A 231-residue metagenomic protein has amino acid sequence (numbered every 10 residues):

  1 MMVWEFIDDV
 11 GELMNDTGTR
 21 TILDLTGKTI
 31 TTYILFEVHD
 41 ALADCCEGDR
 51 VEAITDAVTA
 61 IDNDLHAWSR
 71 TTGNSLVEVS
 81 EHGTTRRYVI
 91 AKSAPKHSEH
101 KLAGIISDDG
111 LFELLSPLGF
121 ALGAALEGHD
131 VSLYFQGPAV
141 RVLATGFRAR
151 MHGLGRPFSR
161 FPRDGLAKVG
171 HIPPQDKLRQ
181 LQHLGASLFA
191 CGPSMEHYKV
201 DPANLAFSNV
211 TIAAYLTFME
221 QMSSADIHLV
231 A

Functional and structural regions predicted by a protein language model:
M1-T85: Ordered, small/hydrophobic-rich secondary-structure cores
L25-T32, A103-L115: Short, glycine-rich nucleotide/cofactor-binding loops
V38-H39, L115-E127: Histidine-anchored nucleotide/phosphate-binding helix
A53-T55, V131-G137, F189-G192: Short internal beta-strands
T72-S80, M151-Q182: A glycine-rich helix N-cap at a beta->alpha junction
R87-P95: Core SAM-dependent methyltransferase catalytic element
D130, G137-P138, V142-A144, R148-F161 (+1 more regions): Positively charged, small/polar-rich N-terminal and surface patches that mediate targeting and assembly and bind
P174-V230: A charged, amphipathic interaction segment
